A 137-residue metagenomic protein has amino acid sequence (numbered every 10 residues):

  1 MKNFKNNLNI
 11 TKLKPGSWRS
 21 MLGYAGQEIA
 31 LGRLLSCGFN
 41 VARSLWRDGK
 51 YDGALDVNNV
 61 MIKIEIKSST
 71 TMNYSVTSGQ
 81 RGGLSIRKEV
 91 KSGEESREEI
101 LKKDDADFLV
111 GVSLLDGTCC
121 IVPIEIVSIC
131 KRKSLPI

Functional and structural regions predicted by a protein language model:
M1-Y24, E28: Interdomain/boundary linker segments immediately adjacent to catalytic/signaling cores
T11, N40, S44, K67-C120 (+1 more regions): Catalytic cores of nucleic-acid endonucleases
Y24-S44: N-terminal first-folded block
L34, G53-L55, V60-T70: Conserved catalytic cores of phosphodiester-cleaving nucleases, focusing on short active-site segments
S36, D116, C120-I137: Non-catalytic C-terminal interaction segments of nucleic acid-processing enzymes
V41-G49, D56-N58: Active-site metal-binding core of divalent-cation-utilizing nuclease and nuclease-like domains
G49-Y51, R97: Residue-level marker for the onset of beta-strands and adjacent loop->beta junctions in well-ordered domains
K50, V60, D105-A106: A structure-centric signal for secondary-structure junctions around beta-strands
